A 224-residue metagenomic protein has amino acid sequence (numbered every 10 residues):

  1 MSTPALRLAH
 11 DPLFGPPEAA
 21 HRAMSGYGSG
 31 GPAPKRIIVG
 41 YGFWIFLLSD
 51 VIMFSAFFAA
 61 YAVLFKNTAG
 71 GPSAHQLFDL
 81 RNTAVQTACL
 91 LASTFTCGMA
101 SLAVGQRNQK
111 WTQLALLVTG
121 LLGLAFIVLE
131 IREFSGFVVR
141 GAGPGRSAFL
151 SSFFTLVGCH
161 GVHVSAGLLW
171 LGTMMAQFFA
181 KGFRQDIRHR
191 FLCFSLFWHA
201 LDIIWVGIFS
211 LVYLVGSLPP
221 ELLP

Functional and structural regions predicted by a protein language model:
M1-P224: ...captures the hydrophobic TM-helix bundle architecture rather than a specific catalytic motif, and can also fire on
